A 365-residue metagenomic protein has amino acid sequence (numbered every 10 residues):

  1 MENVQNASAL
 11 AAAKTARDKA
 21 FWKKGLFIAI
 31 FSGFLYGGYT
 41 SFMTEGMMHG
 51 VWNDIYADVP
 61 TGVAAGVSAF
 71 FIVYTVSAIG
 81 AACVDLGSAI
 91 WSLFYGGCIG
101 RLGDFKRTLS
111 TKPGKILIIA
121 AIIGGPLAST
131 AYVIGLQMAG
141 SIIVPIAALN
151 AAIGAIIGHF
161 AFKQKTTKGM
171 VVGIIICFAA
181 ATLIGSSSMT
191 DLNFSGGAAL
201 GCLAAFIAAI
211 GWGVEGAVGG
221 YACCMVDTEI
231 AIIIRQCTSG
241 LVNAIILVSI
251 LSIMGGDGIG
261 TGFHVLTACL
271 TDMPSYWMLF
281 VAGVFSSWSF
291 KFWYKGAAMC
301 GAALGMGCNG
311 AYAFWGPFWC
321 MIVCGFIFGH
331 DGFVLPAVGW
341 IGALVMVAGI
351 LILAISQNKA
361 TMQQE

Functional and structural regions predicted by a protein language model:
M1-A120, Y132-V133, T166-I175, M189-L200 (+5 more regions): Membrane-interface interhelical linkers
S32-Y36, I123-G125, N150, A208-W212 (+2 more regions): Alpha-helical transmembrane segments of multi-pass membrane transport proteins
G38, I90, L127, I153 (+4 more regions): Residue positions within transmembrane alpha-helices of multi-pass solute transporters
F42, A131, I153-I157, V218 (+2 more regions): Hydrophobic side-chain positions within alpha-helical transmembrane segments of multi-pass secondary transporters
L86-G87, P145-I153, I210-G211, A311 (+2 more regions): Membrane-embedded alpha-helical segments of multi-pass membrane proteins, especially the transmembrane helices
M138-L149, M299, A303-A311, P336 (+1 more regions): Replace "multi-pass membrane enzymes" with "multi-pass membrane proteins
A151-I175, F314-W340: C-terminal transmembrane-helix exit sites in multi-pass transporters
C177-S186, N243-L247, G316-P317, M321: Aromatic-anchored segments of alpha-helical transmembrane domains
